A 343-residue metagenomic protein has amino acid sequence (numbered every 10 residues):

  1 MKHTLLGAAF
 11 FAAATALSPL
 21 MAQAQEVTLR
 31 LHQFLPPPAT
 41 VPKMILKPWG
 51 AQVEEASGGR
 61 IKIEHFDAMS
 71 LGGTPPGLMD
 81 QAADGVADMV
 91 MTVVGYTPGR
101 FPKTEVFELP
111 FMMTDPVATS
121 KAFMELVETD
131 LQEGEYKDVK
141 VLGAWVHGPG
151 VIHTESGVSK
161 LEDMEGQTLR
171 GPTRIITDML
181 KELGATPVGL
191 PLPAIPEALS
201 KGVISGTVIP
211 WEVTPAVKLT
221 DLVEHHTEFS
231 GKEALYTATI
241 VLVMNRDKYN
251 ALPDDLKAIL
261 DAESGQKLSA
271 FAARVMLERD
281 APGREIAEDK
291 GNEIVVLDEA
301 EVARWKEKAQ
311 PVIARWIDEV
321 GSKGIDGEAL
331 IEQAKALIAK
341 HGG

Functional and structural regions predicted by a protein language model:
M1-T4: Positively charged n-region of N-terminal signal peptides that target proteins for export
G7-F10, Q25-A118, T129, G134-G343: N-terminal secretory/targeting leader peptides
L17-A24: Sec/Tat signal peptide C-region and signal peptidase I cleavage site
K121: Conserved N-proximal alpha/beta basic substrate-recognition cap immediately N-terminal to, or forming the N-lobe
